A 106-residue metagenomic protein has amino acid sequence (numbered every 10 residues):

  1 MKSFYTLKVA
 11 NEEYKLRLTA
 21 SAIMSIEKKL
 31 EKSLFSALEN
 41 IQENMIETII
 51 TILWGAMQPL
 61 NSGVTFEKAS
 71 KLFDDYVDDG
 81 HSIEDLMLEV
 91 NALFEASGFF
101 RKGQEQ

Functional and structural regions predicted by a protein language model:
M1-A10, K28-E47, S62-Q106: Charged interaction scaffolds used for protein-protein
Y14-L16: Short, isolated positions in well-ordered beta-strands
T19: Residue-level signal for threonine
I23-I26: A short local loop/turn or secondary-structure capping micro-motif enriched for an aromatic residue
T51-G55, P59: Short, residue-level hotspots on alpha-helical faces of the histone-fold and other alpha-helical interaction modules
